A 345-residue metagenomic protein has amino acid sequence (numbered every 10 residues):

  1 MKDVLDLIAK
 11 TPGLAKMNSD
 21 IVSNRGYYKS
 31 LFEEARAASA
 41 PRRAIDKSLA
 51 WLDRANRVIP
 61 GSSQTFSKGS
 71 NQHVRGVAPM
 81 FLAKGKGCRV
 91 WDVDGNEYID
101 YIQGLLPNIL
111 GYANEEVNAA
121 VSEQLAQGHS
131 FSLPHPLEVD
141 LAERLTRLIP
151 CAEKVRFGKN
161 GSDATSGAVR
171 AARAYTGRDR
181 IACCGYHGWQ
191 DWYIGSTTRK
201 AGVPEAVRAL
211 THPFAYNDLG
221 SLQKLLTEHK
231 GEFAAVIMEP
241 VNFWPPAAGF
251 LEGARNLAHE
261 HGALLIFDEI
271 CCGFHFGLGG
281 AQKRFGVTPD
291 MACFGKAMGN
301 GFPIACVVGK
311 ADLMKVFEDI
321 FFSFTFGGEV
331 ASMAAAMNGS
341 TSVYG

Functional and structural regions predicted by a protein language model:
D3-G345: Conserved N-terminal phosphate-binding loop of PLP-dependent enzymes in the Aspartate aminotransferase
